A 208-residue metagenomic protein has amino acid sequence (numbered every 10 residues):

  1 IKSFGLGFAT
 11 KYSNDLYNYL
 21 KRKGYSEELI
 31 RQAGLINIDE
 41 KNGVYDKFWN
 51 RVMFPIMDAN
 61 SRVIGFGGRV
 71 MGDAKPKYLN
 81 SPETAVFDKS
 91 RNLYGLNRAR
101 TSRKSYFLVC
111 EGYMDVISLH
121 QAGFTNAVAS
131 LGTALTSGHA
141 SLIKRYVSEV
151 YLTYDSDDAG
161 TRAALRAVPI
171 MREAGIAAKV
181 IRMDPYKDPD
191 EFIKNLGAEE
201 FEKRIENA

Functional and structural regions predicted by a protein language model:
I1-K11: Conserved alpha/beta enzyme-core scaffolds, especially Rossmann-like or related mixed alpha/beta domains that build
S13-V150, A163-A164: Phosphate-handling DNA/RNA-contact segment within nucleic-acid enzymes
M114, L135, Y154-A164, R182 (+1 more regions): Acidic, metal-coordinating catalytic cores used for nucleic-acid/nucleotide bond scission and strand-transfer chemistry
F124, G175-I176: Short phosphate-binding/catalytic loops that engage adenosine nucleotides
Y146-V147, V168-I170, N195-E202: Short, hinge-like loop/turn segments at secondary-structure boundaries
A163-G175: Conserved acidic, small-residue-rich alpha-beta core segments centered on
A177-A208: C-terminal or mid-to-C-terminal helical accessory/interaction module adjacent to the motor/catalytic core
